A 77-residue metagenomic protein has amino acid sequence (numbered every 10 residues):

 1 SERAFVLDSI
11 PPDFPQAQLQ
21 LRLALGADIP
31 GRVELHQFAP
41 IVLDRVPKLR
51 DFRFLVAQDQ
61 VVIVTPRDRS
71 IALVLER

Functional and structural regions predicted by a protein language model:
S1-R77: Low-complexity segments
